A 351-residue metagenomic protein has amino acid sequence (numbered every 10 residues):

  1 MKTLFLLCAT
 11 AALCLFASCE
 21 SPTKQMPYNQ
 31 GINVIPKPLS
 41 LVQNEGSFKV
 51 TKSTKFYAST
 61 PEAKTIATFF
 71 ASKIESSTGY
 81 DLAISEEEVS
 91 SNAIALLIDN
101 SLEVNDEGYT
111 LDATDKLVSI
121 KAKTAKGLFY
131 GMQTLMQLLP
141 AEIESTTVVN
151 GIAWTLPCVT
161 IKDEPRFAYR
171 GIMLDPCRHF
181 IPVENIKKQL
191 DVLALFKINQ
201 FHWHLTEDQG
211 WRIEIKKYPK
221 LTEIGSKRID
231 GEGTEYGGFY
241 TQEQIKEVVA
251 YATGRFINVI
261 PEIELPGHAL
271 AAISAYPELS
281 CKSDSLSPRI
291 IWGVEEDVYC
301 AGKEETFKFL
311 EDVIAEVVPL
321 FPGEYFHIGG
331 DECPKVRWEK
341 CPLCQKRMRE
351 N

Functional and structural regions predicted by a protein language model:
K2-A9: Sec-dependent signal peptide recognition, specifically the positively charged N-region followed immediately by
L15-S18: C-terminal motif of bacterial Sec signal peptides marking the signal peptidase cleavage site
E20-F167: Contiguous, structured surface segment used for ligand recognition
E20-V34, F309-G330: Charged, low-complexity intrinsically disordered tails and linkers
E86-E88, I98-N100, E207, I263-L265 (+1 more regions): A general secondary-structure junction signal
L102-Y325, C341: Feature activates predominantly on carbohydrate-active enzymes
D284-W292, G329-N351: Aromatic- and carboxylate-enriched substrate-binding clefts and catalytic-loop regions of carbohydrate-active enzymes
